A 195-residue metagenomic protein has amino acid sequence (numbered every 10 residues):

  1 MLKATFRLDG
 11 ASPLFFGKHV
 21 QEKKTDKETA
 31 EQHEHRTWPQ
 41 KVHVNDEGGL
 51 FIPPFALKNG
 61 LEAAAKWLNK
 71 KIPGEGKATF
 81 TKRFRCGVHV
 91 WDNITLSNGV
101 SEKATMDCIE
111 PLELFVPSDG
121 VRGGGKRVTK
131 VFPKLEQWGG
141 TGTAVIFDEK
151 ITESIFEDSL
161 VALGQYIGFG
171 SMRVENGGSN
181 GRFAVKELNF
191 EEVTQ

Functional and structural regions predicted by a protein language model:
M1-Q195: RNA-interacting cores
